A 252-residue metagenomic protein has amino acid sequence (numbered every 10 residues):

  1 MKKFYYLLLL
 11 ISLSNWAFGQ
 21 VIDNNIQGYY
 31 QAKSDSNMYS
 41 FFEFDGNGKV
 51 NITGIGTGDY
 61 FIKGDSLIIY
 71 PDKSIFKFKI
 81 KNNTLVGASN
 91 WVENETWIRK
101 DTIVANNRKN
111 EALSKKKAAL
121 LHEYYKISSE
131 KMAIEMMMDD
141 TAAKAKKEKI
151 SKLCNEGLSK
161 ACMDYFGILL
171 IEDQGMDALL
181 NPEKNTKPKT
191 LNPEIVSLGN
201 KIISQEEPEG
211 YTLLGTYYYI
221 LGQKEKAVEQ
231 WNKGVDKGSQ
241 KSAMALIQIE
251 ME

Functional and structural regions predicted by a protein language model:
F18-Q31, F42-D45: N-terminal helix-cap/turn-to-beta initiation motif at the start of protein domains
A32-K77, S89-W91: N-terminal glycine/threonine-rich, aromatic-flanked beta-hairpin/loop signature
W91-A142, L180-N181, L246, E250: Pro/Ala/Gly-rich low-complexity, hydrophilic intrinsically disordered segments
G157-S159, E172, Q205-E207, K237-S239: Short helix-capping/linker turns of helical repeat alpha-solenoids
